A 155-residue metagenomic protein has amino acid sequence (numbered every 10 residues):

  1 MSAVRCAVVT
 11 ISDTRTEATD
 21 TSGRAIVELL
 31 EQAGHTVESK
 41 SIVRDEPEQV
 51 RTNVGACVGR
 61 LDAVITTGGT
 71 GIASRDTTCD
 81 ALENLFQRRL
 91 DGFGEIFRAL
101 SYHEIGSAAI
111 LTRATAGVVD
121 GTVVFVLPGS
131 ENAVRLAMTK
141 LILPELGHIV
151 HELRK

Functional and structural regions predicted by a protein language model:
M1-K155: Non-catalytic beta/alpha edge segments that cap or flank active sites
